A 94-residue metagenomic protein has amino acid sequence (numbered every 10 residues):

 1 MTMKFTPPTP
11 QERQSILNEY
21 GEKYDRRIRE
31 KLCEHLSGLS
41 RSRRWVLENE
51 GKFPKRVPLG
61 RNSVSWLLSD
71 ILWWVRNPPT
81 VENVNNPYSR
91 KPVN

Functional and structural regions predicted by a protein language model:
M1-P8, Y88-N94: Glycine- and charge-rich intrinsically disordered segments
T2-L47, S69, W73-N77: Polyanion-binding surface elements
E30-K31, H35-S65, V84-V93: Major-groove DNA-recognition helix of helix-turn-helix-type DNA-binding domains
P78-E82: C-terminal structural segments of small proteins and small subunits
